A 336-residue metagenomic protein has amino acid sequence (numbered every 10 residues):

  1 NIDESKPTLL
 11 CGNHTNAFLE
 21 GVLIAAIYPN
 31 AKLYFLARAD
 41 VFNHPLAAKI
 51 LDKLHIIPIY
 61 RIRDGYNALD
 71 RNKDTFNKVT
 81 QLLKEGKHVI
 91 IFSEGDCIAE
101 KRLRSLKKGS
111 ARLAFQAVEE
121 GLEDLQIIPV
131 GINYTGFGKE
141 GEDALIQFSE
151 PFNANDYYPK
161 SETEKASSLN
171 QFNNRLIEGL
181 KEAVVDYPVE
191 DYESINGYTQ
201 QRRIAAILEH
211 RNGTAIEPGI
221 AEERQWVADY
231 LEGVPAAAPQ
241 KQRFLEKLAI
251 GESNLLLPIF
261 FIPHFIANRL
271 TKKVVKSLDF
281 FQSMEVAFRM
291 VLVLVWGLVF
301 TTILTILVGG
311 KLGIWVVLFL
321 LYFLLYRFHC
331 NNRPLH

Functional and structural regions predicted by a protein language model:
I2-S5, L82-K84: Flexible, charged surface loops at secondary-structure boundaries
D3-N67, A267-D279, S283, A287: Catalytic core of membrane glycerolipid acyltransferases/transacylases, capturing the structured, soluble-facing
H14, V118, L180, L255-L256 (+1 more regions): Generic short alpha-helical hydrophobic face used as a protein-protein interaction/packing hotspot
A17, G121, A183, P258-I259: Generic hydrophobic alpha-helical segments
A26, K49-D52, Q81, E150 (+6 more regions): Charged/polar, solvent-exposed surface patches and flexible loops
R63, A68-L248, L318-H336: Non-catalytic C-terminal accessory region of glycerolipid acyltransferases and related lyso-lipid remodeling enzymes
F244-A267, F281-C330: Alpha-helical bilayer-embedded segments of polytopic membrane proteins, i.e., transmembrane/intramembrane helices
R269-K276, T305, G309, P334-L335: Transmembrane helix-loop junctions in multipass membrane proteins, especially transporters and channels
